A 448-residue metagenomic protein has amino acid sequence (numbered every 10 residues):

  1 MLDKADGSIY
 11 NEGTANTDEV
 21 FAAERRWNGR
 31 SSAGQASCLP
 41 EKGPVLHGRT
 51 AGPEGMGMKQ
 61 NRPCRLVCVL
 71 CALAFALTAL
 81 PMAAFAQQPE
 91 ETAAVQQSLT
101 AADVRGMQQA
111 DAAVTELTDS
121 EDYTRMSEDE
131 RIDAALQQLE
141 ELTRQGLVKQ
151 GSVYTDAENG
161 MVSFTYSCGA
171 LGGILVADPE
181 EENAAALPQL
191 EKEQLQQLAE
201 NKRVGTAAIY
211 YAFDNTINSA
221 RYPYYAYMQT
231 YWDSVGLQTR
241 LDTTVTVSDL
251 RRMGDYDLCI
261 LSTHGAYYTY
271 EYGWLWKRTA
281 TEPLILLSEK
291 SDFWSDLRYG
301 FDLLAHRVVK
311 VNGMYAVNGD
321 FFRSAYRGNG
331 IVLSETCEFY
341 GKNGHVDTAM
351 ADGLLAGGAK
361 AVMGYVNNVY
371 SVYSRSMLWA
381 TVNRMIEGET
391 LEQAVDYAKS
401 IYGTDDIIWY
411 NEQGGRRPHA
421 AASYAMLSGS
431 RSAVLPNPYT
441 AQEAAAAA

Functional and structural regions predicted by a protein language model:
D3, Y10-N11, W27, V45-H47 (+1 more regions): Short, positively charged and aromatic/hydrophobic N-terminal segments
V69-A79: Bacterial N-terminal signal peptides
A79-E90: Sec-dependent signal peptide cleavage junction
E91-G146: Short Lys/Arg-enriched alpha/beta "domain-start" segment
L99, D103-D119, A185-K290, G300: A domain-level signal for caspase-like cysteine endopeptidase catalytic cores and their zymogen-processing architecture
E141-R203, G341: Structured catalytic cores of large enzymes
Y268-A361: Cysteine protease catalytic core and zymogen-processing segment of caspase-like enzymes
I331-A447: Active-site-proximal C-terminal subdomain of hydrolase catalytic domains
